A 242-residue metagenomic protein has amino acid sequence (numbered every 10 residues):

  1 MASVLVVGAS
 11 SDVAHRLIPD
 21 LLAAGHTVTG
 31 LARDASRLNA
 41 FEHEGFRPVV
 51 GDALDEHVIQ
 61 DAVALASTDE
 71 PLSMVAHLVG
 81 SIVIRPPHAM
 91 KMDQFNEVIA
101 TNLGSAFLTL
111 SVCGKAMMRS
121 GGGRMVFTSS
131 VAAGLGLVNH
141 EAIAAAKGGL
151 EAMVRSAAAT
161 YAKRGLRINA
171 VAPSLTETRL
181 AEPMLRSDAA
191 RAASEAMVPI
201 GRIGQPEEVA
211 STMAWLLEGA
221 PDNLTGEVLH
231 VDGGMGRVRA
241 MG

Functional and structural regions predicted by a protein language model:
P86-P87, K91-I99, S194: Substrate-binding pocket helix/loop in short-chain dehydrogenase/reductase
L110, A146, V154: Active-site helix of classical SDR
K115, A159-K163: Alpha-helical segment proximal to the catalytic Tyr-Lys
S130: Residue(s) in the substrate-gating loop at a strand-loop-helix junction that position the organic substrate next
L135, T225-G242: Short C-terminal tail/terminal secondary-structure segment of NAD(P)H-dependent dehydrogenase/reductase domains
A162, R167, L224-G226: Short, small/polar-rich loop/turn modules that mediate ligand/substrate recognition or access, typified
A170, A189-L224, V231-G233: C-terminal helical subdomain
